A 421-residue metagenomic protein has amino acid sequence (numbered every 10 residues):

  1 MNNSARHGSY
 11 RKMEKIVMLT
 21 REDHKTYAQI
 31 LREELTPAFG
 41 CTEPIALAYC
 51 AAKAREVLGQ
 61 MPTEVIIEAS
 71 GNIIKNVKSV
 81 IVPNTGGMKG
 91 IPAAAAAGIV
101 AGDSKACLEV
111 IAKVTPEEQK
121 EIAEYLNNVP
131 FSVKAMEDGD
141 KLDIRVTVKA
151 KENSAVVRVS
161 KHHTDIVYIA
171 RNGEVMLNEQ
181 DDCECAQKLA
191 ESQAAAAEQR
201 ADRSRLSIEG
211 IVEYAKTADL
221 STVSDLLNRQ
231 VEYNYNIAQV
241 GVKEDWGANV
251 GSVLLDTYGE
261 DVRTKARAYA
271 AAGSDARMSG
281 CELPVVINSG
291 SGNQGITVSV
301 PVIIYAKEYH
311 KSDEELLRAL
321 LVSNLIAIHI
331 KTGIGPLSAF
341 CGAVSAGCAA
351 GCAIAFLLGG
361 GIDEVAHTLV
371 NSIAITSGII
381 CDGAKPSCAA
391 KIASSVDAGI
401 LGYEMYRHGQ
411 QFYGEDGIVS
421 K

Functional and structural regions predicted by a protein language model:
I16-A28, M61-I73, D261-G280, S312-I330 (+1 more regions): Acidic-glycine-rich active-site phosphate/pyrophosphate-binding loop
L19, D23-E33, C41, K105-E124 (+4 more regions): Functionally critical mobile loop/hinge segments
Y27-T36, I73-V82, A276-I287, A327-L337 (+1 more regions): Glycine/charged-rich beta-loop-alpha catalytic/anionic-binding loops adjacent to active sites
P37-K53, L283-S299, C341-S345: Conserved phosphate/anionic-ligand binding catalytic regions in large, soluble enzymes, centered on
I45-V148: Early transmembrane hairpin of solute transport permeases
A54-V57, P83, Y305-R318, V322 (+2 more regions): Hydrophobic alpha-helical bundle architecture
L126-G280: Signature of multi-pass transmembrane helix bundles
E260-T264, R277-H310: Membrane-embedded translocation segments of transport machinery
